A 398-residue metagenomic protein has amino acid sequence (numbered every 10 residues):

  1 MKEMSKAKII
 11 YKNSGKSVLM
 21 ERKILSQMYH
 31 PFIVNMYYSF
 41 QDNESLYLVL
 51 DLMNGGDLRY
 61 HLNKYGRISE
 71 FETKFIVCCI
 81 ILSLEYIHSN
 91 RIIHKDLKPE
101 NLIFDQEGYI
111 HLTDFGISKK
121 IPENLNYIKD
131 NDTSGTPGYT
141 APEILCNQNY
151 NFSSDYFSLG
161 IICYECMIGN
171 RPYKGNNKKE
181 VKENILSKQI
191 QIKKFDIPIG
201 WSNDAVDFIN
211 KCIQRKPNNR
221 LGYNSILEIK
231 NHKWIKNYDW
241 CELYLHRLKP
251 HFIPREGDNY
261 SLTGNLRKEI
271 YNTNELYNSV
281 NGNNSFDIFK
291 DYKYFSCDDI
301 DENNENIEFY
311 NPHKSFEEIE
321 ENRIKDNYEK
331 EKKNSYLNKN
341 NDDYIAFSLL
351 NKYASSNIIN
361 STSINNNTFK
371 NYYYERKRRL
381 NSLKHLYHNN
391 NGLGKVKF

Functional and structural regions predicted by a protein language model:
E3-M28: Conserved N-lobe beta3->alphaC-helix segment of eukaryotic protein kinase catalytic domains
S39: Activation-segment/catalytic-loop signature of the eukaryotic protein kinase fold
E44-D57: Conserved short submotifs of the Hanks-type protein kinase catalytic core that shape the nucleotide-binding pocket
I76-V77: Activation segment signature within eukaryotic-like protein kinase domains
D155: Conserved catalytic-loop aspartate of Hanks-type protein kinases
Y223-R323, D343-Y344: C-terminal regulatory tails of eukaryotic serine/threonine kinases
